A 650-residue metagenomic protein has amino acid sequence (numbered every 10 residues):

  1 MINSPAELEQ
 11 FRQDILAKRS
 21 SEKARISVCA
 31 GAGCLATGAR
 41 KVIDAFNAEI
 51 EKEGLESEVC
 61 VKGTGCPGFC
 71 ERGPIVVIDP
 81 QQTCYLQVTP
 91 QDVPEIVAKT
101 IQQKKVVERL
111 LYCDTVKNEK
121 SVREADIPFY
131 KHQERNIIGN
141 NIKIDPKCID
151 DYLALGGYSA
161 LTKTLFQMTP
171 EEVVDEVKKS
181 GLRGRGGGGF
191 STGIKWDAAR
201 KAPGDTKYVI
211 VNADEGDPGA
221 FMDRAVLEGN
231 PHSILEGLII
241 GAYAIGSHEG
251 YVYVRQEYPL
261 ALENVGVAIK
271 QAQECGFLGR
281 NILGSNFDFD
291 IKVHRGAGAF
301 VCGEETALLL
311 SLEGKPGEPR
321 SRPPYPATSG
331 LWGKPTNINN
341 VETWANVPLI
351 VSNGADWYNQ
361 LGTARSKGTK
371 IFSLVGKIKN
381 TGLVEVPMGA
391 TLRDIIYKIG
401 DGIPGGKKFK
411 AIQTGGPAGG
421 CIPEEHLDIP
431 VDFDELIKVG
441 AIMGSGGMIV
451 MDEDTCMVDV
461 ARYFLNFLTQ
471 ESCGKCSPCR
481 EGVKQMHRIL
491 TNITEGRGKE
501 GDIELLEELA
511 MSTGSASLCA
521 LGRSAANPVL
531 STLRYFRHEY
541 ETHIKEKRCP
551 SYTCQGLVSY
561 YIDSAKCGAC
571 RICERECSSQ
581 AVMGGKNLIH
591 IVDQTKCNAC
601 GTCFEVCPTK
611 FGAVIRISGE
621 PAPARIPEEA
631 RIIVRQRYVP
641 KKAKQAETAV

Functional and structural regions predicted by a protein language model:
I2-A6, L16-I75, Q91, E95-T100 (+6 more regions): Small-residue-enriched alpha-helical segments and adjacent helix-cap loops that form tight helix-helix packing
D14-V28, N47-P67, T100-Q102, E108 (+5 more regions): Immediate flanking context of iron-sulfur cluster ligation sites
S21-K23, S27-V28, G54-C60, F464-F467 (+5 more regions): Ferredoxin-like iron-sulfur electron-transfer modules
G33-C34, V177-A199, G298-L310, P316 (+2 more regions): Conserved phosphate/anionic-ligand binding catalytic regions in large, soluble enzymes, centered on
I50, G237-I239, M388-G405: Short amphipathic, charge-patterned alpha-helical segments
R72-V76, P478-K484, S524, I572-I589 (+1 more regions): Iron-sulfur cluster-binding cysteine motifs and their immediate structural context in ferredoxin-like electron-transfer
D79-K179, L278, S311, G317-W332 (+6 more regions): Fe-S ferredoxin-like electron-transfer domains and their immediately adjacent linker/connector regions across
H132-Q133, L262-M388, G400-G402: Hydrophobic alpha-helical positions that pack around
